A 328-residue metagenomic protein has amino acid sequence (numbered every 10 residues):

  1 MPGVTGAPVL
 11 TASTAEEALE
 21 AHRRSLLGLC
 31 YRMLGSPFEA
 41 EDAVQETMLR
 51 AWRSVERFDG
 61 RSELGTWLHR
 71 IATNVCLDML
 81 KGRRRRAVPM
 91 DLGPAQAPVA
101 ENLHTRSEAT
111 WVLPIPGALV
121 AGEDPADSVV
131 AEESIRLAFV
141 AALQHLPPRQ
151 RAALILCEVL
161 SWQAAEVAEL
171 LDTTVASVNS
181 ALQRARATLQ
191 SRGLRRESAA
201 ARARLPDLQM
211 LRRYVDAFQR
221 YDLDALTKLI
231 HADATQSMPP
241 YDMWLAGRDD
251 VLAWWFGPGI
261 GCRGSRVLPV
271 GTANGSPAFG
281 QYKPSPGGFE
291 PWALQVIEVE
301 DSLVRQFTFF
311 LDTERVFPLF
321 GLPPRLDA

Functional and structural regions predicted by a protein language model:
P2-G28, F38-E41, W52: A short, charge-rich alpha-helical start-of-domain segment used by transcription regulators
P2-T5, L10, A97-L137, A200-L205: Acidic, proline/glycine-rich intrinsically disordered inter-domain spacer in sigma factors
E20, Y31, C157-V159: Short amphipathic helical patch at the helix-1/turn junction of helix-turn-helix
R24, L49, D91-A95, E123-A126 (+4 more regions): C-terminal and inter-domain tail/linker signature
L26, C30, L68, A72-L80: Hydrophobic-face residues of short alpha-helical interaction/recognition segments
G35-P37, R61, Y221-D222, A232: Short loop-to-helix capping motifs
S36, E46-L64, D78-A87, Q144 (+1 more regions): Sigma70-family region 2
T73-D91, P98-T105, S191: Arg/Lys-rich amphipathic alpha helix in sigma70-family domain 2
